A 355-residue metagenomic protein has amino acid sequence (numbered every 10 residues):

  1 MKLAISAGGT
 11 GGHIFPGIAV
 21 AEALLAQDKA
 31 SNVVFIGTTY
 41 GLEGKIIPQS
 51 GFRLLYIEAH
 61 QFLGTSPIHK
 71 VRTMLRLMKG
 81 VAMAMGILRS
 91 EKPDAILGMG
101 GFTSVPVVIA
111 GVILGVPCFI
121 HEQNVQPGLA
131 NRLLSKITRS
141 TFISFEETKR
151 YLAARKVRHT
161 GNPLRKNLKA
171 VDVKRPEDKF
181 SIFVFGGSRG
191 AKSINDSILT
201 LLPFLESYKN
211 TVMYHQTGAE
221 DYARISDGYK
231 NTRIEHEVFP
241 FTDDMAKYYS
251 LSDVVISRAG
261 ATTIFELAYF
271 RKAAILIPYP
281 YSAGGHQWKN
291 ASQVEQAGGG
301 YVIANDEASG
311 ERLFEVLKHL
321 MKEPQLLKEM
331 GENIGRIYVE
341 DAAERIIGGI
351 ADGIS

Functional and structural regions predicted by a protein language model:
K2-I5, L42, R53, V112-V171: Active-site-proximal region of nucleotide-activated glycan assembly enzymes, centered on histidine/acidic-rich loops
L3-G8, A30-R76, A219-D221, A304-D306: Conserved nucleotide-sugar phosphate-binding/catalytic loop shared by glycosyltransferases and other
G41, I46, S50, D172-V255 (+3 more regions): Donor-nucleotide binding loops and adjacent catalytic segments primarily of GT-B fold Leloir glycosyltransferases
M83-I96, T103-F119, R132-K136: Glycosyltransferases and closely related glycan-assembly transferases that use nucleotide-activated donors
P93-A95, S250-F265, K272-A273: Acidic donor-binding loop of glycosyltransferase active sites
S257, A273-G284: Short hydrophobic beta-strand element within catalytic cores of glycosyltransferases and related nucleotide-activated
L326-E340: A short, well-ordered alpha-helix in the C-terminal region of glycosyltransferases
V339-S355: C-terminal alpha-helical cap of glycosyltransferases
